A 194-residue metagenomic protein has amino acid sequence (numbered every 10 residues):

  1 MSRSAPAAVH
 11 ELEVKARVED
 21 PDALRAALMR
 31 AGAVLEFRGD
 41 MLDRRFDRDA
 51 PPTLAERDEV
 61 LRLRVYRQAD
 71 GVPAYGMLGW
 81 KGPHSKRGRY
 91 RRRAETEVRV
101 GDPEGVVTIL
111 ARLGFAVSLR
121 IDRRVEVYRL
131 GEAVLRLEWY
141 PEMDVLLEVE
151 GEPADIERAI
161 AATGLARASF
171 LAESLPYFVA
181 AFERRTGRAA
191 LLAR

Functional and structural regions predicted by a protein language model:
S2-V134, S169-R194: N-terminal strand-loop-strand beta-hairpin
L54, L135-L137, D155-R158: C-terminal accessory/tail domains of diverse enzymes
T108-A111, A154, A161: A broadly conserved amphipathic alpha-helix scaffold signal in soluble, globular proteins
E138-M143: A contiguous pocket-lining binding segment that forms or flanks enzyme active sites
E157-F170: Long, well-ordered alpha-helical scaffolding segments within enzyme catalytic domains, especially pronounced
